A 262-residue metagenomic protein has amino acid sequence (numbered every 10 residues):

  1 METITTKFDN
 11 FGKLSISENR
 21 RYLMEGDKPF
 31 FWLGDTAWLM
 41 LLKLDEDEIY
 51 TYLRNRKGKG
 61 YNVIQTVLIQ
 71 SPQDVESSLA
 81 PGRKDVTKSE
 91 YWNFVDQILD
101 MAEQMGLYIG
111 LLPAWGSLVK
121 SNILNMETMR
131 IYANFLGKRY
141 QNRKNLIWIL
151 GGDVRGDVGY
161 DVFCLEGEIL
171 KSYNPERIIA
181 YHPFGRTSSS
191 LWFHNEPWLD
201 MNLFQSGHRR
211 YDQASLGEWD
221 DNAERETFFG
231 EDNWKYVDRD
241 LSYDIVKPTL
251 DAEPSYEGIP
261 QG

Functional and structural regions predicted by a protein language model:
I4-Q213, N222: Active-site mouth of glycoside hydrolases
P175, E196-G262: Catalytic-core region of carbohydrate-active enzymes that cleave or remodel glycosidic bonds
